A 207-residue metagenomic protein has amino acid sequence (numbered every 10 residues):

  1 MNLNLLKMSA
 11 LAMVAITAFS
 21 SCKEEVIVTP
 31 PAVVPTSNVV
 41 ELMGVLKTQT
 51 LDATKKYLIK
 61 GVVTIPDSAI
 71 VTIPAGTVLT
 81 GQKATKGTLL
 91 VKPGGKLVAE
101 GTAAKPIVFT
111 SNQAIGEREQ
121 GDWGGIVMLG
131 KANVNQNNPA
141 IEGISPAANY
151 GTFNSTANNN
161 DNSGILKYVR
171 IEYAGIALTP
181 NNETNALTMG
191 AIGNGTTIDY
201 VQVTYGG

Functional and structural regions predicted by a protein language model:
M1-S9: Bacterial N-terminal signal peptides that target proteins for export
S9-A10, K83: Hydrophobic alpha-helical segments and their boundary regions
A12-I16: Alpha-helical transmembrane segments
T17-S21: C-terminal motif of bacterial Sec signal peptides marking the signal peptidase cleavage site
K23-G207: Beta-strand/loop edge motif enriched in small/polar residues
